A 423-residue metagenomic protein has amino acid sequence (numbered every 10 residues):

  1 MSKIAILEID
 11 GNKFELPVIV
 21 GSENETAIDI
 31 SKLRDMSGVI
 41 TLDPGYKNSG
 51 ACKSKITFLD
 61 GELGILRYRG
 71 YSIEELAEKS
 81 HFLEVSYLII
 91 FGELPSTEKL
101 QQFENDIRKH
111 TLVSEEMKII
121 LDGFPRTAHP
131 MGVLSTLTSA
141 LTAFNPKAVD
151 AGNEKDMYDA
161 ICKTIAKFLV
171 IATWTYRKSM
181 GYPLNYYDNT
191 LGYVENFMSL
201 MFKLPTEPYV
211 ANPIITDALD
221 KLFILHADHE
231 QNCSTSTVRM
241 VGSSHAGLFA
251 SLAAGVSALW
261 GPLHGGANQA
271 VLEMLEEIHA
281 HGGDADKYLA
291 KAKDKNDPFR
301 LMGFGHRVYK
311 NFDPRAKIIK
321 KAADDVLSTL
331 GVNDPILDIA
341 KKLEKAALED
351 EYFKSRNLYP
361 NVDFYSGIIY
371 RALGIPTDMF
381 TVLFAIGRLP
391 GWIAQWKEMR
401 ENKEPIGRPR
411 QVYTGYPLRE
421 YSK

Functional and structural regions predicted by a protein language model:
M1-K423: Non-transmembrane, aqueous-exposed alpha-helical and coiled segments at domain scale
